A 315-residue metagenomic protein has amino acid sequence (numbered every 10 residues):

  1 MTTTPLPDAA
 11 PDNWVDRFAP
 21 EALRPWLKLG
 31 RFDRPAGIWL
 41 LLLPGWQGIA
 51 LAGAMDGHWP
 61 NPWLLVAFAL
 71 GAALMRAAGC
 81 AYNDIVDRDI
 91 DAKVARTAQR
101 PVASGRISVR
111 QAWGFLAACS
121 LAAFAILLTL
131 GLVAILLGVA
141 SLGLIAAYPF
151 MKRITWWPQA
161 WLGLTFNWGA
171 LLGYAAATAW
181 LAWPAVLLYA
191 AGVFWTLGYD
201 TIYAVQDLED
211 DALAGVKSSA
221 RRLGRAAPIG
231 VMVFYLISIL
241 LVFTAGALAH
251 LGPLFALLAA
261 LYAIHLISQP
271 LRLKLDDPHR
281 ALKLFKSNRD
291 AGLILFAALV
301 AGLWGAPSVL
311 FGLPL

Functional and structural regions predicted by a protein language model:
T2-R24, C80, D84-I107, D200-G224 (+1 more regions): Cytosolic, membrane-interface loops and tails of multi-pass inner-membrane proteins
P20-R24, L240, T244-L315: Extended hydrophobic alpha-helices typical of membrane-associated regions
L27-K28, R100-L187, T244, H265-K274 (+1 more regions): Intramembrane alpha-helical segments
R31-L41: Membrane-interface helix starts
W39-I49, P101, L162-A177, R222-R225 (+3 more regions): Small-residue-rich segments of transmembrane alpha-helices in multi-pass membrane proteins, especially helix faces
L40, L74-M75, F115, C119-A122 (+13 more regions): Hydrophobic residues within membrane-embedded alpha-helical segments of Major Facilitator Superfamily
L42-V86, R96, A117-L128, I135-A146 (+2 more regions): Membrane-embedded alpha-helical segments that form the functional core of polytopic membrane enzymes, especially those
A67-A72, R88-G138, L213-P253, L257 (+1 more regions): Multi-pass membrane catalytic core of lipid/isoprenoid biosynthesis enzymes
